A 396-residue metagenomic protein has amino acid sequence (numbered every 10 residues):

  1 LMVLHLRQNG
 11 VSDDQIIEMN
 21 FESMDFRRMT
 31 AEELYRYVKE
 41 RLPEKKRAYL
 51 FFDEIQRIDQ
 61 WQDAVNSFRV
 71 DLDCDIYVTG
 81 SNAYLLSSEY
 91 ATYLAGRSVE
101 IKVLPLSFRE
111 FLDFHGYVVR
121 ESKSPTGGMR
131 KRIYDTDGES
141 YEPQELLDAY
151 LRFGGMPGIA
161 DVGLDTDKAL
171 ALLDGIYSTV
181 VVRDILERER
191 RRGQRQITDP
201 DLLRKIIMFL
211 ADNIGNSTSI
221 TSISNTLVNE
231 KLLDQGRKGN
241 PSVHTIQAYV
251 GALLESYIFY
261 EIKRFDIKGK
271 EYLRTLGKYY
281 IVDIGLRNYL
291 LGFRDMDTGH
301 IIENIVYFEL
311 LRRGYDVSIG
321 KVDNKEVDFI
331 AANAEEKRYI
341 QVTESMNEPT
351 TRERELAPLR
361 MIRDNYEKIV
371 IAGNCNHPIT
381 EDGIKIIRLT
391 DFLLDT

Functional and structural regions predicted by a protein language model:
L1-V11, T245-T396: A cross-kingdom feature that marks ATP-driven nucleic-acid transaction machinery
H5-S23: Conserved catalytic segments around the Walker B and adjacent sensor/switch elements of P-loop NTPase domains
I17-K46: Short glycine-rich substrate-engagement loop in P-loop NTPases that contacts/grips substrate
P43-W61: Conserved P-loop NTPase "ATPase switch" module shared by AAA+ and STAND
K46-Y49, L72-Y77: Loop/turn-to-beta-strand initiation segments
D75-S81, K102: Structural recognition of the conserved hydrophobic beta-strand(s) that form the central parallel beta-sheet of P-loop
Y84-E100, L112-Y117: Short regulatory helix/loop adjacent to the ATP-binding pocket of P-loop NTPases
V118-I302, F308, D316: Interdomain hinge/linker elements that couple catalytic modules in large macromolecular machines
